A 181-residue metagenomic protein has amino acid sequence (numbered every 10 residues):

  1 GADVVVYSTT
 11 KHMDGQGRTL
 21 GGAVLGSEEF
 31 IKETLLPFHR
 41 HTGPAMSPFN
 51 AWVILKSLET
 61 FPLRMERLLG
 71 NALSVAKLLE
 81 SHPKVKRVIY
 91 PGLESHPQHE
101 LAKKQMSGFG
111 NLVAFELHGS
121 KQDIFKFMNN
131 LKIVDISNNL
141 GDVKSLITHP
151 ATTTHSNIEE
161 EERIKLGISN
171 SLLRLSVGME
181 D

Functional and structural regions predicted by a protein language model:
G1-K84, I89: Conserved PLP-enzyme active-site core in the AAT-like
D3-V5, A23, W52, N111-A114 (+3 more regions): Structural motif
M13-G17, P44-S47, Q105-S107, N139 (+1 more regions): Solvent-exposed alpha-helices and their adjacent loops that cap or buttress functional pockets in soluble metabolic
E29-I31, S95, H118-S120, T152 (+1 more regions): Short, glycine-/Ser/Thr-/acidic-enriched flexible segments
P44, R87, G141-D142, T148-P150: Positively charged, small/polar-rich N-terminal and surface patches that mediate targeting and assembly and bind
V53-L63, G110-H118, R174-G178: Short, well-ordered beta-strand elements within core beta-sheets of diverse protein domains
R64, N129, S145-D181: PLP-dependent enzyme catalytic core of the Aspartate aminotransferase-like
L73-G141, I158-I164: Conserved small-domain helix->loop->beta segment predominantly found in fold-type I
